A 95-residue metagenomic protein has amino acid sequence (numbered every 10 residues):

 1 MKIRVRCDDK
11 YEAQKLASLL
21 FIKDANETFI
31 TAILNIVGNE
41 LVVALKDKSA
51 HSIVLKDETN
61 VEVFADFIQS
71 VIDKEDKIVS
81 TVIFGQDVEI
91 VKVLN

Functional and structural regions predicted by a protein language model:
M1, V93-N95: Short intrinsically disordered terminal tails
M1-L16: Short, extreme N-terminal segment that most often corresponds to the first beta-strand
V5, L41-L45, V88-K92: Short linear proline/tyrosine/threonine-rich motifs used for host-factor recruitment and membrane trafficking/assembly
E12-L16, L41, H51, I90: Terminal low-complexity, poorly structured segments
K23-G85: Acidic, low-complexity, intrinsically disordered interaction modules
